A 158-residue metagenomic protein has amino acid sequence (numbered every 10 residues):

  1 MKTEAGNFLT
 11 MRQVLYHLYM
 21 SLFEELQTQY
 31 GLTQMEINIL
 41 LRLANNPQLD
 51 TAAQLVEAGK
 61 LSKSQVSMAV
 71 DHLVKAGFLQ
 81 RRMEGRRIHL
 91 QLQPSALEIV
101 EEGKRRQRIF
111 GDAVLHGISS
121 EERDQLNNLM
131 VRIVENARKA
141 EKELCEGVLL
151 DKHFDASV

Functional and structural regions predicted by a protein language model:
M1-K2, E121-V158: C-terminal regulatory/oligomerization modules of transcriptional regulators
M1-Y30, A76-F78: N-terminal leader segment of winged-helix/HTH proteins
R12, L40-L43, V100: Hydrophobic residues on short alpha-helical segments
L15-L22, G59, I99-I118, I133-L144: Alpha-helical linker/hinge and terminal dimerization helices associated with HTH transcriptional regulators
M20-Q65: N-terminal helix-turn-helix DNA-binding core of bacterial DNA-binding proteins
L41, M68, N128: DNA-binding alpha-helical recognition surfaces that contact promoter or target DNA
A52, V70-D71: Short, hydrophobic-biased segments on the C-terminal half of alpha helices that form "recognition helices"
D71-V131: Charged, amphipathic alpha-helical coiled-coil/dimerization segments
